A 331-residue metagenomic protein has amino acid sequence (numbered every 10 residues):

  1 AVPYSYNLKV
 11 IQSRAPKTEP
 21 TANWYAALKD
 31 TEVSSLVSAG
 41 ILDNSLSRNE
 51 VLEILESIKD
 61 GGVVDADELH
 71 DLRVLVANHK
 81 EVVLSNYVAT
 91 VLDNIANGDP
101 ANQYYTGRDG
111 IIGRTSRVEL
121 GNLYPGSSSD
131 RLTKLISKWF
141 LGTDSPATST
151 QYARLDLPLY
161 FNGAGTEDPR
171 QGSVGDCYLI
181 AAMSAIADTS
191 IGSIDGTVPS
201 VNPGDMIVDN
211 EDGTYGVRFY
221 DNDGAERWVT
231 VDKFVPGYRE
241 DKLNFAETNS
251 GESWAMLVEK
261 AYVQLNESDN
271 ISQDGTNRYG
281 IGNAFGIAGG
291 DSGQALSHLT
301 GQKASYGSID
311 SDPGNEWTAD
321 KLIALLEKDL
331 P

Functional and structural regions predicted by a protein language model:
V2-Q12: C-terminal edge strands of extracellular/lumenal beta-sandwich accessory domains
S13-A15, L155: Positively charged, low-complexity intrinsically disordered regions
A15-A66, H70, V74, N78-N94 (+1 more regions): Acidic, glycine-anchored loop motifs typical of Ca2+
L84-P331: Structured alpha-helical subdomains that flank or immediately precede key functional sites
